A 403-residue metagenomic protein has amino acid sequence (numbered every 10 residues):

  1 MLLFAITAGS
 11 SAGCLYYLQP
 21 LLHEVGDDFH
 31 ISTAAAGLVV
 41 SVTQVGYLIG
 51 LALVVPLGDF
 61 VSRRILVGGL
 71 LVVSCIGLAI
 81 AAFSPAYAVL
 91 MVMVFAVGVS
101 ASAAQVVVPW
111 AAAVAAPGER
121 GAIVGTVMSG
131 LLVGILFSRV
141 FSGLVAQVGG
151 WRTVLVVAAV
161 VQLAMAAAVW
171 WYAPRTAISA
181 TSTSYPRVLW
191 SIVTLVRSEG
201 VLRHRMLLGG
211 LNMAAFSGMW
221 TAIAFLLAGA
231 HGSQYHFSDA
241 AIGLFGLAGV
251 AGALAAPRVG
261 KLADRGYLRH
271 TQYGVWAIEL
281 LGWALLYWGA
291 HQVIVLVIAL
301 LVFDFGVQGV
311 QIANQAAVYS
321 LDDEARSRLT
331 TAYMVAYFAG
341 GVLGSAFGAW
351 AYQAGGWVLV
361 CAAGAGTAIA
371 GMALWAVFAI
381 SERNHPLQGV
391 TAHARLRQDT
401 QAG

Functional and structural regions predicted by a protein language model:
I49-Y87: Conserved MFS/SLC helix-loop-helix module at the cytosolic interface between two early adjacent transmembrane helices
G50-S62, L254-L268, Y352: Helix-to-loop junctions at the C-terminal end of transmembrane segments in multipass secondary transporters
I65-A79, A159, H270-L285, A365: Structural signature of the two symmetry-related core transmembrane helices
V94-L131: Cytoplasmic helix-loop-helix junction between adjacent transmembrane helices in 12-TM secondary transporters
A103-A115, G309-D322: Intracellular juxtamembrane helix-capping segments at the cytosolic ends of symmetry-related transmembrane helices
E119, G125-A173: Helix-loop-helix hairpin linking two adjacent transmembrane segments in secondary transporters
P174-L207, D399: Juxtamembrane intracellular "pre-TM" segments in multi-pass secondary transporters
R269-N314: C-terminal transmembrane helical hairpin of 12-TM major facilitator-type secondary transporters
